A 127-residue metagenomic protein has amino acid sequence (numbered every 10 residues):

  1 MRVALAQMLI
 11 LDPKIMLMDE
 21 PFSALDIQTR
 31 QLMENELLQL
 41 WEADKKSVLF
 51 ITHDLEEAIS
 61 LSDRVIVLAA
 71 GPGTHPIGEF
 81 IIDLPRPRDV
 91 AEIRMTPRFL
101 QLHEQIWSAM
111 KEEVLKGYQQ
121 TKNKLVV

Functional and structural regions predicted by a protein language model:
M1-V3, R30: ABC ATPase nucleotide-binding domain signature region
Q7, L11: Conserved signature/switch motifs of ABC ATPase nucleotide-binding domains
M16-D19: Catalytic Walker B motif of ABC-type/P-loop ATPase nucleotide-binding domains
A24-L25, T29: Short coil-to-helix N-cap segments within the nucleotide-binding domains
R30-D44: Helical segment within the ABC ATPase nucleotide-binding domain
K45-I51: Conserved H-loop
L61-V67: Conserved catalytic segment of ABC-fold P-loop ATPases
A70-Q101: Conserved beta-strand-loop-alpha-helix hinge in the C-terminal portion of ABC ATPase nucleotide-binding domains
